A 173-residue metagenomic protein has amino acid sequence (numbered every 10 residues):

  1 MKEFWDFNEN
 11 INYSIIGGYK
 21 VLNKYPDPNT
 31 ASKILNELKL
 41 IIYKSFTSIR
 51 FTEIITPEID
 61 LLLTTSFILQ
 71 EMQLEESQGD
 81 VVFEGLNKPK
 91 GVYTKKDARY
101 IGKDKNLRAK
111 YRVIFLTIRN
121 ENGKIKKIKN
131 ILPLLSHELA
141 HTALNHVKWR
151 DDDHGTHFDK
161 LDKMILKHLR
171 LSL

Functional and structural regions predicted by a protein language model:
M1-P133, T142-L173: Active-site-proximal or metal-binding-adjacent scaffold patches in catalytic folds
E138: Walker B catalytic acidic pair
